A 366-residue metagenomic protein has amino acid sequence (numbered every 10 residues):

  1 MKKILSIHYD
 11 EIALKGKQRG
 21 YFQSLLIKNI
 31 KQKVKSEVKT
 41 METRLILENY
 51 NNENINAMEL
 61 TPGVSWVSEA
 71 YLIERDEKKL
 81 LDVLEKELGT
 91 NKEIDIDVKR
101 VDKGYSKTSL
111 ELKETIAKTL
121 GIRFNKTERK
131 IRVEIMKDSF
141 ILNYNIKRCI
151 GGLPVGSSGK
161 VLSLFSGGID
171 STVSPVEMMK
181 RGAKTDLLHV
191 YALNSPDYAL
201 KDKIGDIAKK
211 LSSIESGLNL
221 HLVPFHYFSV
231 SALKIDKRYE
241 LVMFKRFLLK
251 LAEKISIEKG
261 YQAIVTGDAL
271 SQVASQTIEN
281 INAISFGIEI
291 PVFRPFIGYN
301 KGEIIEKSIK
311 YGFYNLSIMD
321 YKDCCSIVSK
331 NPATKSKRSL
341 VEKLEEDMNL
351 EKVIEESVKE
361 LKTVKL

Functional and structural regions predicted by a protein language model:
M1-L162, T172-N219, T334, L366: RNA-binding accessory domains that recognize and position tRNA/RNA substrates
L14, T61, Y191-I255, S271-F293 (+1 more regions): ATP-dependent adenylate-handling ligase core
E93-D97, Q262-D268, S326: Short glycine-rich phosphate-binding loop at a beta-alpha junction
T115-G121, G152-V155, K237-Y311, E356-L361 (+1 more regions): Active-site adenylate/phosphate-handling loop in enzymes that bind or generate adenylated species
S163, L187-H189, L222, T266 (+1 more regions): Structural beta-sheet core signal
G168: Conserved G/P- and acidic residue-centered "switch" motifs that form tight phosphate/ATP-binding loops in soluble
G312-D320: A short alpha-helix-loop-beta-strand transition element characteristic of N-terminal alpha/beta dinucleotide-binding
M319-C325, S329-L366: The feature marks non-catalytic terminal segments
